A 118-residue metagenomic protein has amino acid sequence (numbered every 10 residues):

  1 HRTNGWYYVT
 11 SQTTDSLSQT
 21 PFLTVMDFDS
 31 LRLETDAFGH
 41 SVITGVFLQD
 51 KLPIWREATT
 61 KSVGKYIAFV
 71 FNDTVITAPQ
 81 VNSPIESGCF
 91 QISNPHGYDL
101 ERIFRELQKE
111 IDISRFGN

Functional and structural regions predicted by a protein language model:
H1-N118: Non-transmembrane, solvent-exposed regions of membrane trafficking/translocation machinery
